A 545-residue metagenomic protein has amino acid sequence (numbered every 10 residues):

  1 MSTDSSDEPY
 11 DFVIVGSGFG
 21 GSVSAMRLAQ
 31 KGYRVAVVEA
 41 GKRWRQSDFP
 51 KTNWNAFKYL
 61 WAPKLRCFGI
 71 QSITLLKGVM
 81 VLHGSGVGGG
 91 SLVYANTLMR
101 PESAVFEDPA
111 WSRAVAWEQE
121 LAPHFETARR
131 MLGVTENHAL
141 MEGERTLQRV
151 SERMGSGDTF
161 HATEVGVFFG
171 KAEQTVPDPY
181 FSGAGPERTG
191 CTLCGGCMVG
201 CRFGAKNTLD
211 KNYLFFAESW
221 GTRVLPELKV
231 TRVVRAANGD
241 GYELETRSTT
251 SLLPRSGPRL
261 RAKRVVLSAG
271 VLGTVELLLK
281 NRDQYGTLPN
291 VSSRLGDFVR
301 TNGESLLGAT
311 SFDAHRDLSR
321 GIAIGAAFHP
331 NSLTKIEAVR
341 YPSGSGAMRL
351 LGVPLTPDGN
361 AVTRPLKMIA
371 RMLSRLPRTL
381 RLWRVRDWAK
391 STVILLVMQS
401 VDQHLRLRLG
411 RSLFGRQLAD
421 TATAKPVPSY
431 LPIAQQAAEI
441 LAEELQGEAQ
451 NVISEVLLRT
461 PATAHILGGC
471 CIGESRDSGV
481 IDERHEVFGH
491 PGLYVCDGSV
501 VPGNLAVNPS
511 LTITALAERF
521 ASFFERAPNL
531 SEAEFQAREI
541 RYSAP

Functional and structural regions predicted by a protein language model:
M1-F12, Q30-K31, E518, P528-P545: Extreme N-terminal leader/targeting segments of oxidoreductases
F12-V37: N-terminal Rossmann-like FAD-binding beta1-loop-alpha1 element of flavoenzymes
G18-F19, L272, K425, V500: Residue-level detector of alpha-helix initiation sites
Q30, G41-T52, F203, K211 (+7 more regions): Glycine-rich loop(s) and the adjacent beta-strand/alpha-helix scaffold that form part
A56-L140: Redox-cofactor-proximal catalytic regions of oxidoreductases
F68, C194-C197, T231-V234, V393-L396 (+1 more regions): A glycine-rich dinucleotide-binding beta-alpha-beta segment and adjacent secondary-structure elements that constitute
L75, G90, Y94, R100 (+7 more regions): FAD cofactor-binding and catalytic pocket of flavoenzymes
A116-E227, R459-A462: Conserved redox-cofactor binding core of oxidoreductases
